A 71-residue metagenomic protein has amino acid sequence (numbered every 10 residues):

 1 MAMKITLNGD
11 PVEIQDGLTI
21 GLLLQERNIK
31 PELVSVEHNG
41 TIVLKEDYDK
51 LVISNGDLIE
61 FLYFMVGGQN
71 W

Functional and structural regions predicted by a protein language model:
K4-T6, P11-Y48, V52, Y63-F64: Compact, glycine-rich, soluble single-domain proteins
G56-I59: Loop/turn positions that initiate beta-strands
V66-W71: Short, Lys/Arg- and Gly-enriched loop/turn segments at beta-strand edges
